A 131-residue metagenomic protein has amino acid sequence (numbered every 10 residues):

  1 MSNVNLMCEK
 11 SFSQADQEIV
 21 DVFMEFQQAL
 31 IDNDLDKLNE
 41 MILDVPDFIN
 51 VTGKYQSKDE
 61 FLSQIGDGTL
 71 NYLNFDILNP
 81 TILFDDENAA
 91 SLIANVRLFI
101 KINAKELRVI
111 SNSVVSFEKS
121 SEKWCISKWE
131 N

Functional and structural regions predicted by a protein language model:
M1-M41, E60: Short, low-complexity N-terminal intrinsically disordered segments enriched in polar/charged residues
S2, R108-N131: Short beta-strand edge/turn micro-motifs at domain boundaries
F26, I77-L83, N112-E118: Hydrophobic/aromatic beta-strand elements that line small-molecule binding cavities or substrate pockets in beta-rich
F26, L38-N39, P46, F61 (+2 more regions): Hydrophobic pocket/interface hotspot
I42, V96-L98, E130: Short beta-strand segments enriched in hydrophobic/aromatic residues within well-folded beta-rich domains
V45-Y55, D67-L70: A short gly/proline-enriched turn/hairpin at secondary-structure junctions
S63-K105: Surface-exposed, charged secondary-structure patches
